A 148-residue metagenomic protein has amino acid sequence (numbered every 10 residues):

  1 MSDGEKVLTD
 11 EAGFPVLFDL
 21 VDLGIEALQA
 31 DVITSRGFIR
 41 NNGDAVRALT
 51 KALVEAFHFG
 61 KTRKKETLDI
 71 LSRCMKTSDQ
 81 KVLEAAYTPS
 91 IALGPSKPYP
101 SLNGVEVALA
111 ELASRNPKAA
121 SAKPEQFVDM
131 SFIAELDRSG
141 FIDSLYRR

Functional and structural regions predicted by a protein language model:
M1-P15, G104, A110-E111: A ligand-binding cleft/hinge motif common to bilobed small-molecule-binding domains
S2-D3, R36, G43, K65: Alpha-helix N-cap/helix-start capping motif
D3-E5, L23-G24, M75: Glycine-rich beta-alpha junction loops
G4-E5, S35, A108, F132: Residues within well-ordered alpha-helices
D10-A12, M75, R115, S139: Residues at alpha-helix termini
D10-N42, V46, T50, A86-S90 (+1 more regions): Periplasmic-binding protein-like
N41-A122: Secondary-structure end/capping motifs
A113-R148: Conserved C-terminal helix/tail region of periplasmic/extracytoplasmic solute-binding proteins
